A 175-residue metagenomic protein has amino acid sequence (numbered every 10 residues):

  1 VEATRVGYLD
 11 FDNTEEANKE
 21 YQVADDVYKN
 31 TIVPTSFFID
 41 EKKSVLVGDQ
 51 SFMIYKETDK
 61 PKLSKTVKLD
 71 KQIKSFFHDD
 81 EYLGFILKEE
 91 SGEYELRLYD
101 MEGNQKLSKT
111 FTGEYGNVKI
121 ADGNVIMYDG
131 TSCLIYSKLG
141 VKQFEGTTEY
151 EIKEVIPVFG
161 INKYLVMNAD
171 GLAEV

Functional and structural regions predicted by a protein language model:
V1-E2, V6-Y8, T35-G48, F52-I54 (+3 more regions): Short beta-strand elements that form the blades of beta-propeller/WD-repeat-like and other beta-sheet-rich scaffold
A3-K29, G48-L69, S91-F111, S132-E149 (+1 more regions): Surface-exposed loop/turn elements that mediate protein-protein interactions on large endomembrane-trafficking
Q22-K42, K68-E81, T110-G123, Y150-K163: Repeated scaffold domains used in trafficking and secretory/extracellular systems, primarily beta-propellers
K74-Y82, K88, L98-E102: Charged, gly/pro-rich, cysteine-poor intrinsically disordered low-complexity regions
